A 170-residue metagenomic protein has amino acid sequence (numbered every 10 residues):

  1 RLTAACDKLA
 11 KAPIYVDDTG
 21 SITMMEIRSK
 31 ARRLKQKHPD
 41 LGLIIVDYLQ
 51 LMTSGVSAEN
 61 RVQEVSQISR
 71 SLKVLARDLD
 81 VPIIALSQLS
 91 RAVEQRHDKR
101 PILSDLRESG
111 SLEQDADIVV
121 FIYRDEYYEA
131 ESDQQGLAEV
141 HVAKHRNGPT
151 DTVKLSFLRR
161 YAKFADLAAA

Functional and structural regions predicted by a protein language model:
R1-D40, S54, V153-S156: Cytosolic-facing regulatory segments adjacent to core modules
G42-L43, E113: Hydrophobic "anchor" residues on beta-strands that sit immediately upstream of conserved functional sites
L49: Conserved Walker B
M52-T53, S69: Catalytic P-loop NTPase motifs of RecA-like helicase/translocase cores
T53-N60: Conserved ATPase-coupling elements of RecA-like P-loop NTPase cores
Q63-A165, A170: Phosphate-binding/switch region of NTP-binding enzymes
